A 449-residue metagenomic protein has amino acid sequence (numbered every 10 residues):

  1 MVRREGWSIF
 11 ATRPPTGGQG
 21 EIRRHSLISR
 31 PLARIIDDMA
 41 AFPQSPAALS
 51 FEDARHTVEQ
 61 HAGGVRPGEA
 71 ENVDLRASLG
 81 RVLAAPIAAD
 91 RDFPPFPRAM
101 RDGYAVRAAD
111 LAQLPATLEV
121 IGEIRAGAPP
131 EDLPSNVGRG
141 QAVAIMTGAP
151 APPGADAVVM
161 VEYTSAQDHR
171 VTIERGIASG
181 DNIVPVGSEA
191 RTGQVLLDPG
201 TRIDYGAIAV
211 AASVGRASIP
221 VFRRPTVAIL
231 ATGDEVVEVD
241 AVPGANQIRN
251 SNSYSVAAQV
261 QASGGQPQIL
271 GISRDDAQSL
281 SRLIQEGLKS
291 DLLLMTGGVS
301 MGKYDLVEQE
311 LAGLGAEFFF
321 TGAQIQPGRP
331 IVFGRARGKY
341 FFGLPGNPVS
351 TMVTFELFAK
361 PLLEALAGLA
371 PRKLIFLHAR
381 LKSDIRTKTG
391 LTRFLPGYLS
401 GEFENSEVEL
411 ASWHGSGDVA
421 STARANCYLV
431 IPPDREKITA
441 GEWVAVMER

Functional and structural regions predicted by a protein language model:
V2, R13-T16: Cationic, amphipathic, low-complexity segments that mediate targeting or membrane/lipid association
G18-Q19, G328: Short Gly/Ser/Thr- and charged-rich N-terminal loops/segments that act as flexible capping/hinge elements
L27-P115, A144, L369-F394: Short, low-complexity N-terminal leaders and the immediately following helix N-cap/first helix
P31-I36, P43-F51, A217-L344, P348-T354: Helix-rich terminal scaffold detector
I36-F51, I87, Y104-L270, R274 (+4 more regions): Short, glycine/charged-enriched hinge/interface segments at domain edges or termini
E52-R55, G68-R76, A85, G127 (+2 more regions): Flexible glycine/proline-rich
